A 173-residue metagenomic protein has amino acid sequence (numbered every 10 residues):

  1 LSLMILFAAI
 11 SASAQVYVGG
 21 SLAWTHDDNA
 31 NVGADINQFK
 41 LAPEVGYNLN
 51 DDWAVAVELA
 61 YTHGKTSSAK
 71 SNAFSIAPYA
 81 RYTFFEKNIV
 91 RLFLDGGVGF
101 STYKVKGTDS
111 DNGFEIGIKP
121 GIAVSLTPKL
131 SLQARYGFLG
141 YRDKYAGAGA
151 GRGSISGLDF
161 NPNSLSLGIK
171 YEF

Functional and structural regions predicted by a protein language model:
L1-Q15: Cleavable N-terminal export/targeting peptides
A14-A23: Cleaved targeting-peptide boundary
L22-H26, F39-K119, V124-L132, P162-F173: Gram-negative (and chloroplast) outer-membrane scaffold detector with strong preference for beta-barrel transmembrane
D28, G149-G153: Extracytoplasmic loops and strand-loop junctions of Gram-negative outer membrane beta-barrel proteins
V32, A69, K144-A148: Outer-membrane beta-barrel and related beta-rich outer-membrane complex signature in Gram-negative bacteria
G153-N163: Individual transmembrane alpha-helices with interfacial aromatic-anchor signatures
